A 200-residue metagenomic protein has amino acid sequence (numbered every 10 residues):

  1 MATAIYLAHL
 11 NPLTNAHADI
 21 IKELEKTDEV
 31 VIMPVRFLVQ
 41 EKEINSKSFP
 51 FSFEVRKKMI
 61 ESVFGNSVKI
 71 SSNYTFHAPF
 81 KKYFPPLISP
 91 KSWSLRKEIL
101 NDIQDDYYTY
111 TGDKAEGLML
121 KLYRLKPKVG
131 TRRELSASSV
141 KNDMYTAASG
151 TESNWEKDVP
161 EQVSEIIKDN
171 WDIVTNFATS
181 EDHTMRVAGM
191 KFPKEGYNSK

Functional and structural regions predicted by a protein language model:
M1-K200: Nucleotidyltransferase catalytic core that binds NTPs
